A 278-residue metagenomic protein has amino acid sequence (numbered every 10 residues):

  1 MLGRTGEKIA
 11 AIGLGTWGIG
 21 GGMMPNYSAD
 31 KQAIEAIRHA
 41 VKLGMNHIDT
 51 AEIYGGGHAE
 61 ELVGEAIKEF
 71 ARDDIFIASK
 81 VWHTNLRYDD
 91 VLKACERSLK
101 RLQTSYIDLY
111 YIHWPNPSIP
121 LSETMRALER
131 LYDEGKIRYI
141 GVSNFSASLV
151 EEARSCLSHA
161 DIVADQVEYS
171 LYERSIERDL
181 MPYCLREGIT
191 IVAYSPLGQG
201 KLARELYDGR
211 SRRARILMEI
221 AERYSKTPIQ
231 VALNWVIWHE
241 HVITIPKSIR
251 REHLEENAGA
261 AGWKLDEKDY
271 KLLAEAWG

Functional and structural regions predicted by a protein language model:
M1-I75: N-terminal binding-site loop/beta-alpha segment at the start of enzyme catalytic domains that lines or forms
G3-G6, G64-D74, E96-Q103, Y132 (+2 more regions): Acidic (Asp/Glu)-rich catalytic clusters
E7-I12, G44-H47, A71-I75, T104-D108 (+4 more regions): Short, well-ordered coil/turn segments that N-cap beta-strands
N26-A40, R87-L102, E123, V150-E152: Short, acidic/polar
A51-E60, T84-D89, N116-P120, S170-S175: Acidic-and-aromatic substrate-binding clefts and catalytic sites of carbohydrate-active enzymes
D73-L86, L109-H113, V167-E168: A short, structured active-site edge motif that brings together acidic residues
L102-I119: Active-site groove signature of glycoside hydrolases
P115-G278: Beta/alpha (TIM)-barrel catalytic core signal, keyed to glycine-rich beta->alpha loops juxtaposed to Asp/Glu that bind
